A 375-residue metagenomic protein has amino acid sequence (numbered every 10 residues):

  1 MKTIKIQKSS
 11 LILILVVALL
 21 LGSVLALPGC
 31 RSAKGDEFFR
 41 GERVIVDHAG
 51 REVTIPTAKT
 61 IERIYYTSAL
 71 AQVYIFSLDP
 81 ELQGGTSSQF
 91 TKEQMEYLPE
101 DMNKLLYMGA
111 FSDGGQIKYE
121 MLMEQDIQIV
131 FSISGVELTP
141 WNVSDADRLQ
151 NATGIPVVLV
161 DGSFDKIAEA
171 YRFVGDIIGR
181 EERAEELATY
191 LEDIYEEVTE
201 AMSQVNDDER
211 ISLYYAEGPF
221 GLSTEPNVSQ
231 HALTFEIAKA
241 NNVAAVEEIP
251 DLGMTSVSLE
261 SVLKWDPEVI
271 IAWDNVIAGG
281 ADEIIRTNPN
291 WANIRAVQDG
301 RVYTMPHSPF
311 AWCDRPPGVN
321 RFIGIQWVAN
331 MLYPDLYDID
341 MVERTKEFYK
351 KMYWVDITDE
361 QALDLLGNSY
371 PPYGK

Functional and structural regions predicted by a protein language model:
M1-S32: Secretory targeting signatures
A26-V73, E182-Y215, L336-K375: Bacterial Sec-exported substrate-binding components of ABC uptake systems
H48-R51, L105-E120, E248-L259: Short helix-initiation/N-cap motifs at beta->coil->alpha
R63-T67, G84-S87, I129-I133, P156-D161 (+4 more regions): Structural recognition of the beta-strand scaffold that forms the well-ordered cores of secreted hydrolase catalytic
Y65-Q125, I129-P140, A240-V243: A short, structured surface patch at a secondary-structure boundary
T91-Q94, D113-G114, S134-A146, V158-F173 (+1 more regions): Extracytoplasmic ligand-binding site segments that recognize negatively charged/polar headgroups
S112, T224-G253: Alpha-helical, coiled-coil/dimerization segments enriched in small aliphatic residues
D165-Y171, A278-K375: Structured C-terminal subdomain patch of bacterial secreted/periplasmic proteins
